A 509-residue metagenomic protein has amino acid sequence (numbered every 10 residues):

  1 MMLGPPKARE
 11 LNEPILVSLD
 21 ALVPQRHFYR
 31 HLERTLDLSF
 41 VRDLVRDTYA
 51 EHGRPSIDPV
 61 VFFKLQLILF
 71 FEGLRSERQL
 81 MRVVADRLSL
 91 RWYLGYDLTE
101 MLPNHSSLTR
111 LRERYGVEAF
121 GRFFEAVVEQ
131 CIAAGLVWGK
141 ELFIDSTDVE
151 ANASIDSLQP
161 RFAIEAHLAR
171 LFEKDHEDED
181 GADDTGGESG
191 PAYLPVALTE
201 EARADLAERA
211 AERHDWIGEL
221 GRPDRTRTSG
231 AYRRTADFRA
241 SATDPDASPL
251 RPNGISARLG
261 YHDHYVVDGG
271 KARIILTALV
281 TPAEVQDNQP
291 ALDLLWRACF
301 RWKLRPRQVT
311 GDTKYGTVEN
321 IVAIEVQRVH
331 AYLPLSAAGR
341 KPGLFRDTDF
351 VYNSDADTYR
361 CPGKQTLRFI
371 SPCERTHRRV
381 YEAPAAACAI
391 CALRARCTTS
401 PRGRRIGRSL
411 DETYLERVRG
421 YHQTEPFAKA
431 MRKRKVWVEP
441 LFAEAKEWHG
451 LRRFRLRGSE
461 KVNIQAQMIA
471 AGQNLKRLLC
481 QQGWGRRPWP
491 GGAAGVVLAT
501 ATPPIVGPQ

Functional and structural regions predicted by a protein language model:
M1, Y49-G53, P426-K429: A ubiquitous short alpha-helical element
M1-R30: Hydrophobic alpha-helical membrane-insertion signals
A8, L74-D86, Y96-Q509: Anion-binding and metal-coordination hotspots
S18, D37-F40, P160, R346: Short, solvent-exposed coil/turn linker segments
A21, G53-D58, L69, G73 (+2 more regions): Short secondary-structure transition/capping motifs
R26-L67, E72, L410, Y414: Basic, short loop/linker segments at the boundary and entry of helix-turn-helix/winged-helix-like folds
L90-L94: Short amphipathic alpha-helical interface patches used for protein-protein assembly/oligomerization
